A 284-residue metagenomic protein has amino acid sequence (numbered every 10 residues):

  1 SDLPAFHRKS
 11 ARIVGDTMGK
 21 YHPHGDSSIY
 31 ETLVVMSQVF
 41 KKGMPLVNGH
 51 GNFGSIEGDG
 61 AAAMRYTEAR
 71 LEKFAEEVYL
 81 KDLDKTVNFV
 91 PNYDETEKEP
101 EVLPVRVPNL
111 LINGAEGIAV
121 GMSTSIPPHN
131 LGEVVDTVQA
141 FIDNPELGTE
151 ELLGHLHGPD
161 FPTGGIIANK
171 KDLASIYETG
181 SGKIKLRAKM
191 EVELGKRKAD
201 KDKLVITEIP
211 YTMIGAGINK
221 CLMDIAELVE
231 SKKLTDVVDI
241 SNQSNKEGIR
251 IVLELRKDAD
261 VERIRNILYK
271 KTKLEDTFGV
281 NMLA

Functional and structural regions predicted by a protein language model:
S1, L103-P145, K189-A284: Feature marking long nucleic-acid-engaging regions of large polymerase/nuclease enzymes
S1-K185, R250-V252: Catalytic phosphate-handling regions of large nucleic-acid enzymes and associated NTPases
